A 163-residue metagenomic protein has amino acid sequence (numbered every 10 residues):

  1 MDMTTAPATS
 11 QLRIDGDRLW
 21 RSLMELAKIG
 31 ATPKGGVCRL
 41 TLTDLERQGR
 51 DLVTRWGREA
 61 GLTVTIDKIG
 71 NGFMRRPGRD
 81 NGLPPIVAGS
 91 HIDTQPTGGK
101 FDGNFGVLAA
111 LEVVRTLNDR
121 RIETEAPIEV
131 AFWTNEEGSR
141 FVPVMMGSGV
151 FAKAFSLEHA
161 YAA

Functional and structural regions predicted by a protein language model:
D2, A6-T43: N-terminal capping segment at the start of a domain
R18-T32, G49, V64, P77 (+1 more regions): N-terminal glycine-rich anion-binding loops that anchor highly charged ligand groups
L26, A88, G98-E136: Alpha-helical metal-binding/catalytic segments enriched in His/Glu/Asp
T32-P77: A non-catalytic alpha/beta surface segment that caps or lines the substrate-entry region of metallo-dependent hydrolase
A60, G72-F105, A110: Catalytic-core environment of secreted peptidases
G99-F101, S139-M146: Short acidic, glycine/serine/threonine-rich loops at helix termini
I128-E129, P143, G147-A163: A glycine-rich helix N-cap at a beta->alpha junction
